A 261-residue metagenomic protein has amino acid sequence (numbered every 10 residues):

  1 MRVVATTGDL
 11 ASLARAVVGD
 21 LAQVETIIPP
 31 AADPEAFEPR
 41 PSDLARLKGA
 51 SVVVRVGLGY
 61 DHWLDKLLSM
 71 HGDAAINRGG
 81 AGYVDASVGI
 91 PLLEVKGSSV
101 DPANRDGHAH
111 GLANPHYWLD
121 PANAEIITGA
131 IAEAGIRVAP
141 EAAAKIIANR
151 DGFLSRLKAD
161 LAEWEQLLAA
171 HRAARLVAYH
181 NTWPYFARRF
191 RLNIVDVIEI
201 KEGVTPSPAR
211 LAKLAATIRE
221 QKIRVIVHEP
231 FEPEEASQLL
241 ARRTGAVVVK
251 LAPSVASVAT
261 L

Functional and structural regions predicted by a protein language model:
M1-L261: Extracytoplasmic metal-acquisition and chelation regions
